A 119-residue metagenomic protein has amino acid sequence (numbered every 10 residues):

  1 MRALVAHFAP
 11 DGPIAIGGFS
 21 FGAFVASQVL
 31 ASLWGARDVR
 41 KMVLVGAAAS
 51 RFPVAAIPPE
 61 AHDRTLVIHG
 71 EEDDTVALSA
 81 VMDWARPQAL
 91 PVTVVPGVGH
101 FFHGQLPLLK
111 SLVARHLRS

Functional and structural regions predicted by a protein language model:
M1-A9: Alpha/beta-hydrolase active-site loop
A9-F19: Alpha/beta-hydrolase fold nucleophile elbow
G18-A26: Gly/Ala-rich beta-loop-alpha elbow adjacent to hydrolase catalytic centers
A36-A49: A conserved short beta-strand
R51, E71-V76, H100-F101: Acidic catalytic loop of the alpha/beta-hydrolase fold
A61-H62, L66-H69, D73: Short beta-strand/loop motif that positions the catalytic acidic residue of the alpha/beta-hydrolase fold
E71-L90: Conserved loop-alpha-helix segment in the C-terminal half of the alpha/beta-hydrolase fold that carries the catalytic
H103-H116: Post-His helix in hydrolase/transferase enzymes
